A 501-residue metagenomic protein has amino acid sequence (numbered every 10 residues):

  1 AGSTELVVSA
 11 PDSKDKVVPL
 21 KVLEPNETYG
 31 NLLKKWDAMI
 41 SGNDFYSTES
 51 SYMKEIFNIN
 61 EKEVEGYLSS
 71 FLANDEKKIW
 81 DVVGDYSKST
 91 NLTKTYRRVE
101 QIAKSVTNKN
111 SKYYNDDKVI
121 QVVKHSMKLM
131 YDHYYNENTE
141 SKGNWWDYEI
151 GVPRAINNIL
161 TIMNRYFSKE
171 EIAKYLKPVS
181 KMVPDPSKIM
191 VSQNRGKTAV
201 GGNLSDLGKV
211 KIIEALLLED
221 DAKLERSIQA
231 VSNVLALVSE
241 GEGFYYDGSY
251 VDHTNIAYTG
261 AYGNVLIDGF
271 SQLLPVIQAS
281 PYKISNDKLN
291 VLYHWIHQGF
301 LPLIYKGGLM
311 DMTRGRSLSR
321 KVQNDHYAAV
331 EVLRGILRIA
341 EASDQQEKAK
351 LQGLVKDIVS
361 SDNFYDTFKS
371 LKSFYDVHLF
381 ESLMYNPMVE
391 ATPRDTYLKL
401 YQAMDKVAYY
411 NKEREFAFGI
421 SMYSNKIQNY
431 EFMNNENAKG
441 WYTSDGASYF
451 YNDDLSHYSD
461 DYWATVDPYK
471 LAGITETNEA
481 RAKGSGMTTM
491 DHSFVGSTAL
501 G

Functional and structural regions predicted by a protein language model:
A1-P25: Extracytoplasmic soluble-region selector
T4, Y96, K209, D405-V407 (+1 more regions): Residue-level detector of short, conserved catalytic/binding motifs and their immediate flanks
E5, D75-D81, K406-A408: Short, acidic/polar N-cap/turn motifs at the starts of alpha helices
L23-T93: Low-complexity, Ser/Thr/Pro/Gly-enriched N-terminal "stalk/linker" regions
E24-E27, N31, T48-K62, T93 (+8 more regions): Alpha-helix boundary/N-cap detector
L68-S319: Aromatic-lined, polymer-binding surfaces characteristic of secreted/periplasmic polysaccharide-degrading enzymes
L273-K288, L292-G501: Extended polysaccharide-engagement surfaces of secreted carbohydrate-active enzymes
